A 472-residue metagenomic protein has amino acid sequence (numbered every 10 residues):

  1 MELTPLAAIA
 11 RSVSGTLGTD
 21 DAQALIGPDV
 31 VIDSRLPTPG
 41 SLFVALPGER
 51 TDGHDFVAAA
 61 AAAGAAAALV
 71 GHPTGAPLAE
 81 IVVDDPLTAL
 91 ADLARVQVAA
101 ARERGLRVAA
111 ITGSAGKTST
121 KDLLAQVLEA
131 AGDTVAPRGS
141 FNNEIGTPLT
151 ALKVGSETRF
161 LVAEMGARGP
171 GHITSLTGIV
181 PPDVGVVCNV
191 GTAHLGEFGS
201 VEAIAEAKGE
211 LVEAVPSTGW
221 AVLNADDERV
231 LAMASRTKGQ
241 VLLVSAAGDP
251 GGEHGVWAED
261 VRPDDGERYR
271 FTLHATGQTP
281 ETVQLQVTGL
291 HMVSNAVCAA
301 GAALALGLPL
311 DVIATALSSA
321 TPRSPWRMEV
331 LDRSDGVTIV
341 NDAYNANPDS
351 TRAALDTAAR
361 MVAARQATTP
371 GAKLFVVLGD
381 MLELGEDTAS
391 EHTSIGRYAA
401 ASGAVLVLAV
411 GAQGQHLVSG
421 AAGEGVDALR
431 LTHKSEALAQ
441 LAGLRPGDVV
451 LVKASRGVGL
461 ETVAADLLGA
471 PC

Functional and structural regions predicted by a protein language model:
M1-T112, S119-A130, I145, P325-R327 (+1 more regions): Short, basic phosphate-binding NTP loop
P5, I111, K117, P325-E329 (+4 more regions): ATP-dependent carboxylate/acyl-activation modules
I9, S41, A60, L93 (+14 more regions): Residue-level signal for inorganic ion chemistry
A10, T74-P77, V186-T338, M361 (+4 more regions): Acidic, Mg2+-coordinating active-site environments of NTP-dependent enzymes
E49-T51, S324-W326, A343-V426, C472: Active-site beta-alpha connecting loops in nucleotide-dependent enzymes
V57, A61-A62, T177-G178, A400: Non-catalytic positions within long, well-ordered alpha-helices that form the structural scaffold/packing of enzyme
A89-A225, R229-T237, D466-C472: Phosphate-binding loop of NTP-binding sites
